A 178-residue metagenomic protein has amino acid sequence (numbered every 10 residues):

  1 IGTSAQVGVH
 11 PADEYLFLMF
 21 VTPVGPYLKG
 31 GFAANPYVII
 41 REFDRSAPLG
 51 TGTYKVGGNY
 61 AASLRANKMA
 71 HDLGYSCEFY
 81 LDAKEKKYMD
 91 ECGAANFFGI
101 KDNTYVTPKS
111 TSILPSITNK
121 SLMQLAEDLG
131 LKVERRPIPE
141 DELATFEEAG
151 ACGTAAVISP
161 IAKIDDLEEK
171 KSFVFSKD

Functional and structural regions predicted by a protein language model:
I1-L73: Extended Lys/Arg-rich, glycine-bearing segments that form polyanion-binding/interaction patches within enzyme domains
L18-F20, E78-F79, N96-G99: Short beta-strand scaffold segments in enzyme catalytic cores
P23-G25, K29, K84-D178: Conserved catalytic-core subdomain
S46-T53, F79, I100-S110: Short, flexible active-site loops
S63-L64, E78-L81, E127: Proteins synthesized as precursors that undergo proteolytic processing into mature forms
H71-Y88: Long, well-ordered mid-to-C-terminal structural blocks that present hydrophobic/aromatic surfaces
